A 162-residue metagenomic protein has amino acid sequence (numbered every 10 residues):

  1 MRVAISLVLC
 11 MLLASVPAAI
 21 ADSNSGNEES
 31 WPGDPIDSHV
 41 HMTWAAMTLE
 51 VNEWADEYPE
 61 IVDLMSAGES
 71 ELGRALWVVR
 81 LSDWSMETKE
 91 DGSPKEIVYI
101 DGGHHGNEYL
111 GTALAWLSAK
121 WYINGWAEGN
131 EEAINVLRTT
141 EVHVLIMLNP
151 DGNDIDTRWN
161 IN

Functional and structural regions predicted by a protein language model:
M1-S23: Secretory targeting signatures
I20-N162: M14 metallocarboxypeptidase catalytic domain recognition
